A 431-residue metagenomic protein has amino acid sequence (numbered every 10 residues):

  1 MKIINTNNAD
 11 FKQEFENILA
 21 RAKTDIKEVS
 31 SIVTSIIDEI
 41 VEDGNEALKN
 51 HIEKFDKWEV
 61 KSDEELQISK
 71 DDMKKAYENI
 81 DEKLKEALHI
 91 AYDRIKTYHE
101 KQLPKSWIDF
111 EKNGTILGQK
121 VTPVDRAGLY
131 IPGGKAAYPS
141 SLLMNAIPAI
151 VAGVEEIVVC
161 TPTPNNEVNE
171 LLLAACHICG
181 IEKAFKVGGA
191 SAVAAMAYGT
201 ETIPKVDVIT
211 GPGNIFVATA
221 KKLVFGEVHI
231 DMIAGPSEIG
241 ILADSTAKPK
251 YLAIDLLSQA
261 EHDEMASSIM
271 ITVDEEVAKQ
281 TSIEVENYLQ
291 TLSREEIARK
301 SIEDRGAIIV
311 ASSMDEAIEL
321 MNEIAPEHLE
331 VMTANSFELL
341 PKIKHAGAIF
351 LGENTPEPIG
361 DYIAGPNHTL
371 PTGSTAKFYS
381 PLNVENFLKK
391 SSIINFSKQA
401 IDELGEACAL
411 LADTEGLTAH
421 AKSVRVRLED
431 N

Functional and structural regions predicted by a protein language model:
M1-D125: N-terminal Rossmann-like NAD(P)+-binding subdomain of aldehyde/semialdehyde dehydrogenases
K2-N7, K183-G188, I308-S313: Short acidic-hydrophobic, aromatic-tinged amphipathic segments that line or gate anion-handling sites
D109-A174: Conserved small-residue-rich beta-alpha loop and adjacent elements that most often cradle the phosphate/pyrophosphate
E155-P164, S268-D274, G352: Short internal beta-strands
G180-Y251, D255-S267: Conserved NAD(P)+-binding/catalytic subdomain of aldehyde/semialdehyde dehydrogenases
M232-D304, I308: A conserved active-site cap/scaffold subdomain adjacent to cofactor or substrate pockets
E323-N431: C-terminal core of ALDH-fold dehydrogenases
